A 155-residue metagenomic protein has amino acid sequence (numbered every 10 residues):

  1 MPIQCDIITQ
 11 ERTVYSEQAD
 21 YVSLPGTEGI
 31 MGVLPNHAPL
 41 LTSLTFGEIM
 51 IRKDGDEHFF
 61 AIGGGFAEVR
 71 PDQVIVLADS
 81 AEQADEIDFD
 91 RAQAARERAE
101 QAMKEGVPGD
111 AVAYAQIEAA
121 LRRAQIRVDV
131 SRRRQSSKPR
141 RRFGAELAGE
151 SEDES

Functional and structural regions predicted by a protein language model:
M1-F59: A positional/architectural concept
P35, E57-G64, E82-D90, V112: Residues at secondary-structure transition points
H37, G47-I49, G65-I75: C-terminal interaction segments
L44, I62, V76-A78: Hydrophobic residues in beta-strands and at strand termini
A67-A94: Short, exposed interaction patches on small structured surface elements
A84-E150: Acidic/glycine-rich phosphate/pyrophosphate-binding loops and surrounding catalytic core that coordinate Mg2+
E154-S155: Phosphate-/nucleic-acid-contacting segments
